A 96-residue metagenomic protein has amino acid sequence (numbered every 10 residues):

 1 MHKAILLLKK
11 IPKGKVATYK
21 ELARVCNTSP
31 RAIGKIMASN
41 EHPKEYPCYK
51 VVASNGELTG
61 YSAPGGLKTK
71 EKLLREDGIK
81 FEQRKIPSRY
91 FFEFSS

Functional and structural regions predicted by a protein language model:
M1-S96: Nucleic acid-binding interface residues in structured DNA/RNA-binding domains, emphasizing the DNA-engaging scaffolds
